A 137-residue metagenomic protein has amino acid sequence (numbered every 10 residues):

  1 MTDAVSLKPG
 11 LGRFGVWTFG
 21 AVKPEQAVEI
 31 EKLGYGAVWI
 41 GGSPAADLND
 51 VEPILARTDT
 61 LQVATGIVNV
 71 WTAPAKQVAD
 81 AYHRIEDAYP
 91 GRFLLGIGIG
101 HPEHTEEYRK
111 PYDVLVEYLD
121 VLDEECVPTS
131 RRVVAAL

Functional and structural regions predicted by a protein language model:
M1-T65, W71: N-terminal beta1-alpha1-beta2 module of alpha/beta enzyme domains
T2-L11, Q77-L137: Internal, glycine-rich beta/alpha segment that forms the wall or movable "lid" of small-molecule/cofactor binding
K23, D47, V51, A75-V78 (+1 more regions): Aromatic/hydrophobic pocket-lining residues that form the small-molecule binding cavity in soluble enzyme cores
I40, V68-A75, Y108-Y112: Short gly/ser-rich anion-binding loops that grip negatively charged ligand groups
P44, V68, G98-P102: Gly/Ser/Thr-rich beta-alpha loop segments that engage phosphate groups in nucleotides
Q62-R84: Structural motif corresponding to the early beta-alpha repeats
